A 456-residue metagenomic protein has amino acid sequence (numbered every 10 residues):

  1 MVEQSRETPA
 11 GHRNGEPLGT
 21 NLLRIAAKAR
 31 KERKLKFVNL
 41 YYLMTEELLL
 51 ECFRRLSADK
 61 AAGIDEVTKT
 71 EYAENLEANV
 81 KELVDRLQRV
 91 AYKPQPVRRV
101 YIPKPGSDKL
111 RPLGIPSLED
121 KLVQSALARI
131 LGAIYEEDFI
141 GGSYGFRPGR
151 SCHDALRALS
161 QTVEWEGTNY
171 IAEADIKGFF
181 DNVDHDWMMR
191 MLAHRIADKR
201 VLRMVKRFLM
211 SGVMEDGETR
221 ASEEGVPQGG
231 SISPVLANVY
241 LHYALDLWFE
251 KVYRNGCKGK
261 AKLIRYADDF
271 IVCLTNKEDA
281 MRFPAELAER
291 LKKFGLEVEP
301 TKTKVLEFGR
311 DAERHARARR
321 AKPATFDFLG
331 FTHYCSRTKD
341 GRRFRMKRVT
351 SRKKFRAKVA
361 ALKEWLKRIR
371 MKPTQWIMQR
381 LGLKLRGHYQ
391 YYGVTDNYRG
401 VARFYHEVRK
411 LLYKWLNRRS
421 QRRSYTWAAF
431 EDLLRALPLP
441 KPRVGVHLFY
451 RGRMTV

Functional and structural regions predicted by a protein language model:
M1-V456: Non-catalytic terminal/accessory segments
